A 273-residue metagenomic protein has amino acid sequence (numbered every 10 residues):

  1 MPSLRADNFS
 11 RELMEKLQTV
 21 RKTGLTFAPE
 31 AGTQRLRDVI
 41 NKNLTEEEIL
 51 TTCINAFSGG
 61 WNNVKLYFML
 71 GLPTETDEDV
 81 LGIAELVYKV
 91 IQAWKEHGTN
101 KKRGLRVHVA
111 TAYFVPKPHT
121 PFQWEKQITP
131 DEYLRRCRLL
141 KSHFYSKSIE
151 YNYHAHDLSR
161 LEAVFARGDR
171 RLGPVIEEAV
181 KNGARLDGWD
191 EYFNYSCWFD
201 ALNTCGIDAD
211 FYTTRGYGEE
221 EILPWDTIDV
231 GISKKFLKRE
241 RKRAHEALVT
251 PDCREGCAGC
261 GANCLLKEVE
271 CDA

Functional and structural regions predicted by a protein language model:
M1-H108, A112: Conserved SAM/AdoMet-binding glycine-rich loop
S3, E85, T111, S142 (+2 more regions): Generic detector of well-ordered secondary structure
F9-L13, R35-I40, L70-E78, H97-P130 (+4 more regions): Flexible glycine/acidic-rich beta-alpha junction loops that bind and position SAM and/or redox cofactors in anaerobic
A28-I40, N62-F68, K89-A93, E132-Y145 (+3 more regions): Short flexible/disordered coil segments
E46, L134, G231, K235: Electropositive phosphate-/nucleotide-binding environments in soluble metabolic enzymes
E48-T51, V80-A93, R106, A110-H119 (+3 more regions): C-terminal, active-site-flanking charged/polar segments
N55-G59, H108-F114, I207-R215, C260: Short, compositionally biased low-complexity segments
Y145-A273: Radical SAM enzyme core and accessory elements
